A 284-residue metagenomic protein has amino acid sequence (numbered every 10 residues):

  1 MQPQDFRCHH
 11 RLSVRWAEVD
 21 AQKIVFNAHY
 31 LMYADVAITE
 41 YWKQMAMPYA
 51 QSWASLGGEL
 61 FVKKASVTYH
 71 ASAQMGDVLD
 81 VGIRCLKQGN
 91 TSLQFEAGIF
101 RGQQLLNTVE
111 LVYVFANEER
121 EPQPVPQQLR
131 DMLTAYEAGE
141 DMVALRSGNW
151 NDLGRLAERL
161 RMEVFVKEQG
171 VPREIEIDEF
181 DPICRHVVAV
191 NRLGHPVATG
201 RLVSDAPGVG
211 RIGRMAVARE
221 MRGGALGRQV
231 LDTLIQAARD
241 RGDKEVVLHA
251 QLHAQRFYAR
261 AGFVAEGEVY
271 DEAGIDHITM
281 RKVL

Functional and structural regions predicted by a protein language model:
M1-D80, L86-R146, V187: Terminal targeting signals and extreme-terminal segments of soluble enzymes
A34, D141-E174, D181-H186, V190-H195: Short amphipathic alpha-helix that is part of the acyltransferase structural core
E96, P172-E174, C184-A189, T199 (+3 more regions): Short hydrophobic/aromatic beta-strand element in the GNAT-like acyltransferase core that lines or flanks the acyl-donor
E110, V188, H195-S204, G208-A216: Conserved beta-strand in the GNAT
V114-A116, M215-R222: A short, internal acetyl-CoA/4′-phosphopantetheine-binding micro-motif in the GNAT/acyltransferase core
V217, G223-Q236: Conserved acetyl-CoA-binding loop-helix of GNAT-fold acetyltransferases
L231, Q236-Q251: Conserved GNAT acetyl-CoA-binding A-motif
V247-H249, A259, V264-R281: Conserved catalytic-core motifs of GNAT/GCN5-like acyltransferases
